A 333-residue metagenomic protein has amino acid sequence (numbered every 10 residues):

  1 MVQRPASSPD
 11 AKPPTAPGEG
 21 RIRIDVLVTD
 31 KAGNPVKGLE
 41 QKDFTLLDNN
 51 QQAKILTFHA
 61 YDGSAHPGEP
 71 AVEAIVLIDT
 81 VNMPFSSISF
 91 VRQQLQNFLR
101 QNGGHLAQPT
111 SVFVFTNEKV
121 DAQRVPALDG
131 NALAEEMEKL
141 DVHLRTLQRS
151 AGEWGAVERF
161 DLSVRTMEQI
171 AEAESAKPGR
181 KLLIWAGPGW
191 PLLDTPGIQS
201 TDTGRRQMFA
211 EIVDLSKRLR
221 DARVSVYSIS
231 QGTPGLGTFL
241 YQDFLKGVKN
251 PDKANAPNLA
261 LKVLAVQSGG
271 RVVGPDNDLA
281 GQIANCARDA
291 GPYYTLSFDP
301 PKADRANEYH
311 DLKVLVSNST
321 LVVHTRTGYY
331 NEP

Functional and structural regions predicted by a protein language model:
M1-P333: Scaffold/interface architecture of coatomer-like assemblies
